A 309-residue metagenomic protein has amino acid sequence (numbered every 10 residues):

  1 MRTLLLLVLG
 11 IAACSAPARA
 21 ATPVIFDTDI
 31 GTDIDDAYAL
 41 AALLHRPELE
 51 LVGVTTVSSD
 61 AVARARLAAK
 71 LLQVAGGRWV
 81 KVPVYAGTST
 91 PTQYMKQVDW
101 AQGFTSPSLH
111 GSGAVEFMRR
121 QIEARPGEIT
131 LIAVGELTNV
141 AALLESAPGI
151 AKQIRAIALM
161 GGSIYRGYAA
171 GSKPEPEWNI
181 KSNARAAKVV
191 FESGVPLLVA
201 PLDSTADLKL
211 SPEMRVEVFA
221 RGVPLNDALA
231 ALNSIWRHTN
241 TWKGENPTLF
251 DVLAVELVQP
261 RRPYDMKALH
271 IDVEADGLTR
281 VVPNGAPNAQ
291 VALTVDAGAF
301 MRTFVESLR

Functional and structural regions predicted by a protein language model:
L4-A13: Bacterial N-terminal signal peptides
A16-A20: Sec/Tat signal peptide C-region and signal peptidase I cleavage site
A21, F26, V62-A124, V273-G277 (+2 more regions): Metal-dependent C-N hydrolase catalytic cores
A21, Y38-H45, E50, W178-K181 (+1 more regions): Conformational coupling and interaction surfaces
A21-I30, I34-K70, W79, S106-T205: Active-site histidine-anchored catalytic micro-motif
M95-Q97, A169-A170, L210-P212: Short, well-ordered secondary-structure micro-motifs
